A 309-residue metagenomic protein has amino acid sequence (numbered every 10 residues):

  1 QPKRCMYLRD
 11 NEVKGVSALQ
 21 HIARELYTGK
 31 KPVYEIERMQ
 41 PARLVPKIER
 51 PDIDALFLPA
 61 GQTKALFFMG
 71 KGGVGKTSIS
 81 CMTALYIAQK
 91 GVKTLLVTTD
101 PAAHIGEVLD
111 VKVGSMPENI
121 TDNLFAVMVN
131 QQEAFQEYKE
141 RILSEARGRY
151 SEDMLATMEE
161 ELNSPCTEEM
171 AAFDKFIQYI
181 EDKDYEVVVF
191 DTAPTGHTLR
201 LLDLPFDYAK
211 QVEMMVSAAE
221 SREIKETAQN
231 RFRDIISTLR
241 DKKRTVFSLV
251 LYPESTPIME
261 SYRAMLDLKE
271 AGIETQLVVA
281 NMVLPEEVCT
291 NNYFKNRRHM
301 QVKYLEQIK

Functional and structural regions predicted by a protein language model:
Q1-T63, R240-T245, Y252-K309: C-terminal lobe/tail of nucleotide-utilizing enzymes
T63, I79, L85-T94, T99-I236: Nucleotide-state-sensitive switch-loop elements of NTP-binding domains
G72: The conserved Walker
K76: Conserved lysine of the Walker
Q89-K93, K243-S248: Short, surface-exposed connector motifs at secondary-structure boundaries
L162-N163, F247-V250: Short catalytic-loop micro-motif centered on adjacent basic/acidic residues
